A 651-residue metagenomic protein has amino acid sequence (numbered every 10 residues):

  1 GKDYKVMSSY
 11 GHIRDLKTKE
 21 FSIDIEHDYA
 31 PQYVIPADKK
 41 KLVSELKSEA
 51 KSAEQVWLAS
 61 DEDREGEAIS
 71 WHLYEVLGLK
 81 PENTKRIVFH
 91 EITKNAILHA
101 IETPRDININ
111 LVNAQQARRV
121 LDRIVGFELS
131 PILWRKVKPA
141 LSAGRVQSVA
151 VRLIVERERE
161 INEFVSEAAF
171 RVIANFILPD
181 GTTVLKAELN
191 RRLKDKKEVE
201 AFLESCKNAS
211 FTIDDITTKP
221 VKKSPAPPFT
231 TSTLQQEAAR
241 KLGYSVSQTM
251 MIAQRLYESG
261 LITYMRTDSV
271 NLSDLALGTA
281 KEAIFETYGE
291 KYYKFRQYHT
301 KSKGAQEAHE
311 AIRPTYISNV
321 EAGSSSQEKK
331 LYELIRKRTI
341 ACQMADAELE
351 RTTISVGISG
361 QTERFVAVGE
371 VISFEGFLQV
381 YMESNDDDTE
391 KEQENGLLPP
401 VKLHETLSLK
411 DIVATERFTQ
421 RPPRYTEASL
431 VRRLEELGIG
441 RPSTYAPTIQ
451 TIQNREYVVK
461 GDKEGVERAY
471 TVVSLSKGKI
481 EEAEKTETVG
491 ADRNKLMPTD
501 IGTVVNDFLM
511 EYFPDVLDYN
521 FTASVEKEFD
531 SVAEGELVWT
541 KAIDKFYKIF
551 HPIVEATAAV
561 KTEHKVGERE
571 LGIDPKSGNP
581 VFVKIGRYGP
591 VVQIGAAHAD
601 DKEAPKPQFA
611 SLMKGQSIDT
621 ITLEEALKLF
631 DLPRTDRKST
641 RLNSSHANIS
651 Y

Functional and structural regions predicted by a protein language model:
G1-R119, N190, E200, G289 (+3 more regions): Intrinsically disordered, low-complexity regulatory segments
D3, S130, E163, V246 (+3 more regions): Basic, low-complexity terminal or inter-domain segments flanking catalytic cores
D3, Y10, P36-A53, G66-W71 (+19 more regions): Amphipathic alpha-helical transducer elements in NTP-driven molecular machines
Y10-D15, E62-G66, H90-N95, F176-D180 (+5 more regions): Conserved nucleotide-binding/hydrolysis micro-motifs of P-loop NTPases
D61, E237, K241-Q248: A conserved hydrophobic secondary-structure block that centers on an alpha-helix together with its immediately flanking
I92-F176, T218-K222: C-terminal or mid-to-C-terminal helical accessory/interaction module adjacent to the motor/catalytic core
K194-P228, K402-L407, T415-E416, N520 (+1 more regions): Metal- or metallocofactor-binding catalytic centers and their adjacent structured scaffolds across diverse enzyme
